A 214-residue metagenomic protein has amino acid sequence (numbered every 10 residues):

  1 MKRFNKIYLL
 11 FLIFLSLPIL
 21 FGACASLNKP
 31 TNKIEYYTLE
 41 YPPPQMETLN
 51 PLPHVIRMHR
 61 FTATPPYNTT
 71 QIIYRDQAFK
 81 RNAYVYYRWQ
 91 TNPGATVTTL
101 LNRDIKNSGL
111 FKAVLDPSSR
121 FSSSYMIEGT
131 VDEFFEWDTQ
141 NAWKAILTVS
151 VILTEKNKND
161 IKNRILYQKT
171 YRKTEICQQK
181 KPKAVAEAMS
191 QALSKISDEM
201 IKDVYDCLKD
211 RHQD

Functional and structural regions predicted by a protein language model:
K2-F11: Bacterial N-terminal signal peptides that target proteins for export
F11-F21: Bacterial N-terminal signal peptides
G22-G94, D206-D214: A structural "domain/chain start" motif
A25-P51, S108-I161: Surface-exposed short loop/turn segments
R81-R88, N159-D198: Short secondary-structure boundary motifs at beta->alpha junctions and helix caps
G94, T98-N102, S190-L193, S197 (+1 more regions): Extracytoplasmic/secreted envelope proteins and their assembly/folding machinery, especially bacterial periplasmic
N102, K106-L110, I201-K209: Sec-exported extracytoplasmic/periplasmic mature domains
